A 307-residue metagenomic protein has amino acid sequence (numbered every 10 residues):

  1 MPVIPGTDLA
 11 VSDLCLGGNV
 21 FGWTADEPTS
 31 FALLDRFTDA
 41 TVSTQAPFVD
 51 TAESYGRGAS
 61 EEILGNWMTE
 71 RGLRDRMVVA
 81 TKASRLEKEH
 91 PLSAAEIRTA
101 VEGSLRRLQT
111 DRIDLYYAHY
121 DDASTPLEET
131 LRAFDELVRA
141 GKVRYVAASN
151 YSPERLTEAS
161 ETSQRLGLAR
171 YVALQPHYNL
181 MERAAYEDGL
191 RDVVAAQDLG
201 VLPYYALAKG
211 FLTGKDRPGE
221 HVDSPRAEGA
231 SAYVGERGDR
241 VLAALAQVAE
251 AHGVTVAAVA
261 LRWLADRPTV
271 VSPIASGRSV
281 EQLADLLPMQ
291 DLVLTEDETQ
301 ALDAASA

Functional and structural regions predicted by a protein language model:
M1-M77: N-terminal binding-site loop/beta-alpha segment at the start of enzyme catalytic domains that lines or forms
G6, G65-D75, L105-Q109, V138 (+1 more regions): Acidic (Asp/Glu)-rich catalytic clusters
L9-L14, V42-P47, L73-M77, T110-D114 (+5 more regions): Short, well-ordered coil/turn segments that N-cap beta-strands
G18-P28, A83-A95, Y120-S124: Active-site mouth loops of central-metabolism enzymes
A25-D39, L92-R107, L156-S160: Short, acidic/polar
D75-K88, L174-Y178: A short, structured active-site edge motif that brings together acidic residues
L105-S124: Active-site groove signature of glycoside hydrolases
D121, L127-A307: Beta/alpha (TIM)-barrel catalytic core signal, keyed to glycine-rich beta->alpha loops juxtaposed to Asp/Glu that bind
